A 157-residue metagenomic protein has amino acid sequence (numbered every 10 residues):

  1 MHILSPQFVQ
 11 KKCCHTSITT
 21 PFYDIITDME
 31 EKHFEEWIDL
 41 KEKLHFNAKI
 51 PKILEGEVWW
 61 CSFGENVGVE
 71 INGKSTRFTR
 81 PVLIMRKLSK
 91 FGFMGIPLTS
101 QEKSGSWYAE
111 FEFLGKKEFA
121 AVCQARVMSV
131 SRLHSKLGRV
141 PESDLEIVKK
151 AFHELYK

Functional and structural regions predicted by a protein language model:
H2-I38, K43, P51, T76 (+1 more regions): C-terminal terminal-subdomain/extension
G64-V69: Short, charged beta-turn/beta-strand-edge "cap" motif at the junction between a beta-strand and an adjacent loop
I71-L114: Compact nucleic-acid interaction/catalytic patches
